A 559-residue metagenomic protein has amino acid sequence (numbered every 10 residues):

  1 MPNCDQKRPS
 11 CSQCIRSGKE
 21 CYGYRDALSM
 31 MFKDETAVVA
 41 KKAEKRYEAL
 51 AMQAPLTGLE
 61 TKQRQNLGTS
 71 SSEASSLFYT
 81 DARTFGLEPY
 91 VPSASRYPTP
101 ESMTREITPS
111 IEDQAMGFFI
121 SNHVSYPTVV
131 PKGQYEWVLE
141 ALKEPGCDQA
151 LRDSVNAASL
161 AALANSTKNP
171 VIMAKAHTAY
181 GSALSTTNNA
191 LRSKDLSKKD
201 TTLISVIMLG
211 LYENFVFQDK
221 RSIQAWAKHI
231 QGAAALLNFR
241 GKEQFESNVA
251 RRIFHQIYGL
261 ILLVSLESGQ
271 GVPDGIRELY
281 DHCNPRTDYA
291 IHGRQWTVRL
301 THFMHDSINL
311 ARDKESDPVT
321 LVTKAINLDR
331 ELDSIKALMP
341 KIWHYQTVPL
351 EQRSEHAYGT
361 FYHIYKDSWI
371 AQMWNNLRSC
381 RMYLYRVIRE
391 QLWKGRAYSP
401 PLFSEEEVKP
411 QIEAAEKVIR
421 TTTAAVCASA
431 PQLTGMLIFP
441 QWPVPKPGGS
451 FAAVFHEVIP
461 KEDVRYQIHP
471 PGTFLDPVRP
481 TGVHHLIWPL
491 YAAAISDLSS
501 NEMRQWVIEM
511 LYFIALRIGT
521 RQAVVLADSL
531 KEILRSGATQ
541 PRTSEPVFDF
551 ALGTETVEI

Functional and structural regions predicted by a protein language model:
M1-Q149, A176, E558: Charge-rich, intrinsically disordered regulatory segments
N3-R8, S12-K19, S159, V272-E278 (+2 more regions): Membrane-interface helix-coil boundary segments and nearby low-complexity, Ser/Pro-rich regulatory regions
P9, R16-K19, D26, L160 (+9 more regions): Short amphipathic alpha-helices and their capping/turn residues within compact interaction modules
F119-V130, M173, D219-L402, V408-L437: Central/C-terminal regulatory/activation regions of fungal transcription factors
C147-D148, K175, K198-T201, A225 (+2 more regions): Secondary-structure capping and boundary motifs in well-ordered enzyme cores
N156-N169, Y180-S222, A233-F239, I253-L266 (+6 more regions): Hydrophobic/aromatic-rich effector regions of fungal transcription factors
T320-I559: C-terminal effector modules of eukaryotic transcription factors
